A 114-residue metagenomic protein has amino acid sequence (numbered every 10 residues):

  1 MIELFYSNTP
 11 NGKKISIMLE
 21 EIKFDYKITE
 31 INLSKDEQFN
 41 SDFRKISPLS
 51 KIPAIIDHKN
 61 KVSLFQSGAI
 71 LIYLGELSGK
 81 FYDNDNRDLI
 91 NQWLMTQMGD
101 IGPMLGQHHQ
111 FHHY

Functional and structural regions predicted by a protein language model:
M1-Y114: GST-like domain detector, emphasizing the conserved glutathione-binding G-site in the N-terminal thioredoxin-like
